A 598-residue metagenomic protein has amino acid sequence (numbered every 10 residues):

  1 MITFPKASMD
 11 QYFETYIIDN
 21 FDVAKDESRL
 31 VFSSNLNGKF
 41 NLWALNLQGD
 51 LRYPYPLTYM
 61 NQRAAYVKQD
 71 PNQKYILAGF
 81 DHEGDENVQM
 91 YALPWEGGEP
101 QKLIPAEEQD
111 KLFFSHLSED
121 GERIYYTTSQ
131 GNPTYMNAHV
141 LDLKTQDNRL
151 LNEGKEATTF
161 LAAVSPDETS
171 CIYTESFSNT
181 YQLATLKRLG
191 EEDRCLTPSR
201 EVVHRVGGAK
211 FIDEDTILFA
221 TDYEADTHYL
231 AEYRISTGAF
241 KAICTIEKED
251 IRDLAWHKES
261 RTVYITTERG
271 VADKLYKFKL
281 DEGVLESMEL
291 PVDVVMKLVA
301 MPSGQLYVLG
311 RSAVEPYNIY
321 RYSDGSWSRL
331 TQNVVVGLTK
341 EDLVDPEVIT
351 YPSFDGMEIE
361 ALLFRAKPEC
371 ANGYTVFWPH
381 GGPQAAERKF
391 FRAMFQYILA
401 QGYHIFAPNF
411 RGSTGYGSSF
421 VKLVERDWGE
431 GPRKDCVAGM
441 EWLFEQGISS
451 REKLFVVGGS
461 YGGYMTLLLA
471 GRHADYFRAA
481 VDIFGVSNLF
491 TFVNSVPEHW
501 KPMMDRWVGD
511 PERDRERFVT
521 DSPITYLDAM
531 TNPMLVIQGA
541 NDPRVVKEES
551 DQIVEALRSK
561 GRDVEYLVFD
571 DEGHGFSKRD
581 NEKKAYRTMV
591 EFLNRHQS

Functional and structural regions predicted by a protein language model:
M1-I18, L45-A65, E83, P94-K111 (+7 more regions): Multi-bladed beta-propeller domains
S8-W43, V67: Beta-strand-rich domains and repeat architectures in extracellular enzymes and scaffolds, especially beta-propellers
D22-A24, K68, H116, A163 (+3 more regions): Conserved beta-strand position repeated across blades of beta-propeller domains
L30-N37, L45-N46, L57, L77-G84 (+12 more regions): Beta-strand C-termini and the immediately following turn/loop, strongest in propeller blades
G38-W43, D85-Y91, P133-H139, N179-T185 (+3 more regions): Structural motif
A64-A92: Glycine-rich, N-terminal phosphate-binding loop and its surrounding beta-alpha-beta segment
N333-E452, G459-S460, V493-P502: Cap/lid segment of the alpha/beta-hydrolase catalytic domain
F410-S598: Active-site-proximal cap/loop segments of hydrolase catalytic domains
